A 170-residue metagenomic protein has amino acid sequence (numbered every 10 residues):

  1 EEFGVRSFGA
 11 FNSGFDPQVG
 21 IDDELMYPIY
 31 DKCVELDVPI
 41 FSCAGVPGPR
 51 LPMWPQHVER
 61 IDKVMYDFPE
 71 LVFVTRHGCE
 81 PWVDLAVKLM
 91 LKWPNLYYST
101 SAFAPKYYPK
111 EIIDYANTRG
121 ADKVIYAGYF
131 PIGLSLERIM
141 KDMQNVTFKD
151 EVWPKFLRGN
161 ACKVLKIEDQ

Functional and structural regions predicted by a protein language model:
E1-G4, P28-E35, K63-F68, V87-W93 (+1 more regions): Acidic (Asp/Glu)-rich catalytic clusters
E1-P47, P52: Active-site gating/metal-coordination segments in enzymes
F8-A10, I40-S42, F73-R76, Y98-T100 (+1 more regions): Hydrophobic faces of well-ordered beta-strands that scaffold small-molecule active sites in alpha/beta enzyme cores
N12-G14, V46-G48, C79-E80, A102-A104 (+1 more regions): Active-site-proximal loop/turn and secondary-structure-junction residues that shape catalytic pockets, frequently
C33, H77, Y98, Y129 (+3 more regions): Conserved, mostly hydrophobic/aromatic
P52-R60, V83-K92, Y108-A116, G133-N145: Histidine/acidic-residue-rich catalytic or RNA/ligand-binding cores of hydrolases and nuclease-related proteins
L96-Y107: His/Asp/Glu-enriched short active-site or ligand-binding loop at hydrolase and phosphoryl-transfer sites
G120-I125, G133-Q170: Mid-to-C-terminal alpha-helical segments outside catalytic/metal-binding sites
